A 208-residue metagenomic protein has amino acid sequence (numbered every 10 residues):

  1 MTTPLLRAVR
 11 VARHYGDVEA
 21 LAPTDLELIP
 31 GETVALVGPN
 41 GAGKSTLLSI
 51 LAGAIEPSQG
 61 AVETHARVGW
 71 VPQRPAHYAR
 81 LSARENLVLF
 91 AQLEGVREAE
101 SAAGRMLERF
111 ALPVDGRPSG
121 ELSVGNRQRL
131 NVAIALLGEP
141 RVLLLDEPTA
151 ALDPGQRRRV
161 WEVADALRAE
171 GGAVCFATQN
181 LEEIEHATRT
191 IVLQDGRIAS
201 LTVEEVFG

Functional and structural regions predicted by a protein language model:
L6, L21-P23: Conserved structural motif at the start of ABC-family nucleotide-binding domains
V37-P39: The feature captures the beta-strand-to-loop junction immediately N-terminal to the Walker
A52: Helix-to-loop junction immediately C-terminal to a conserved catalytic motif
E100, M106-E121: Conserved ABC nucleotide-binding domain
V132: Hydrophobic anchor residue at the start of the ABC signature
L143-E147: Catalytic Walker B motif of ABC-type/P-loop ATPase nucleotide-binding domains
